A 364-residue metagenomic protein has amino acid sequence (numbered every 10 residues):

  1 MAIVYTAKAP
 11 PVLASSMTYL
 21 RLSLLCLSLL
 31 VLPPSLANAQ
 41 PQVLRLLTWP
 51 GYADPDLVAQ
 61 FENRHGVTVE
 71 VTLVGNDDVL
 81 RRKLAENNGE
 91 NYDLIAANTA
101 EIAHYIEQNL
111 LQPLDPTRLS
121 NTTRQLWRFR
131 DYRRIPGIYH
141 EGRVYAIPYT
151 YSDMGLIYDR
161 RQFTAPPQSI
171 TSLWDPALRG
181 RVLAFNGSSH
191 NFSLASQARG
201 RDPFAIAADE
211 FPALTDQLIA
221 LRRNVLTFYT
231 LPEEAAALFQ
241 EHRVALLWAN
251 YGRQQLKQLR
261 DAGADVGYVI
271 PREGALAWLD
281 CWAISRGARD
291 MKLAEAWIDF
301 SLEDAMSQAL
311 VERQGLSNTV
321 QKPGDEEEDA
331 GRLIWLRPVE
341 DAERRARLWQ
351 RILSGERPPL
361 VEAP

Functional and structural regions predicted by a protein language model:
Y19-P34: Bacterial N-terminal signal peptides
Q40-H104, A237: Early extracytoplasmic/lumenal segment of secretory-pathway proteins
T99-I102, I106-L226, L231-L238: Extracytoplasmic ligand-binding site segments that recognize negatively charged/polar headgroups
E101-H104, Q240, A245-D265: A ligand-binding cleft/hinge motif common to bilobed small-molecule-binding domains
G155-Q162, Q197-A198, W278-L293, A309-L310: A bilobed periplasmic-binding-protein/Venus flytrap-type ligand-binding module shared by bacterial periplasmic
G180-N191, F300-P323: Periplasmic-binding protein-like
F211-L221, Y229, Y251, D261-R286: Periplasmic-binding protein-like
G324-P364: Extracellular/periplasmic bilobal clamshell ligand-binding domains
